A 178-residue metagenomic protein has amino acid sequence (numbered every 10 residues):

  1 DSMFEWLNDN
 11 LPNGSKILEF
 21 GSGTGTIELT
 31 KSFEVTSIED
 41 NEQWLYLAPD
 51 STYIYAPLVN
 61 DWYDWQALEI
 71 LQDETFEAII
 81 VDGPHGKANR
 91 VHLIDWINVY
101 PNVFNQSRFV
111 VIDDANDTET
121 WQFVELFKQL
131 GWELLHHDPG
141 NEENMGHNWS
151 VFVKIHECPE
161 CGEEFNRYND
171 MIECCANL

Functional and structural regions predicted by a protein language model:
S2-N60: SAM cofactor-binding core of SAM-dependent methyltransferases, primarily the Rossmann-like beta-alpha-beta module
S15, E77, R108: Conserved acidic residues
Y63-E74: Short amphipathic alpha-helix with an adjacent loop that forms part of the alpha/beta core around
E74-D82: Short SAM/SAH-binding signature in class I
H85-I155: C-terminal substrate-binding/active-site "lid" region of AdoMet-derived donor-dependent transferases
C158, M171: Short cysteine-rich clusters marking metal-coordination/redox-active sites
G162, C175: Cys/His-coordinated zinc-binding microdomains
R167-Y168: Short, non-ligating residues that shape and space the ligands of small metal-coordination modules and catalytic
